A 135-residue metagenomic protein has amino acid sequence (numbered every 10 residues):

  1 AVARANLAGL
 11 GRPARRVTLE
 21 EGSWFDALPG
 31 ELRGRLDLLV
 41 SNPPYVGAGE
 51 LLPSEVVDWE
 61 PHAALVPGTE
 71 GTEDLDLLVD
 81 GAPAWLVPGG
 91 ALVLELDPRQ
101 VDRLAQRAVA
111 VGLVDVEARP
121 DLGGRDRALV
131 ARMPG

Functional and structural regions predicted by a protein language model:
A1-P53: Conserved SAM/SAH cofactor-binding pocket of Class I
A14-R16, D37, H62, G89 (+1 more regions): A generic structural signal for alpha->beta connector loops
D26, Y45, D58, P98-Q100: Short, glycine/acidic-enriched loop or turn micro-motifs at the edges of active sites
P43-D74: Mobile active-site "lid"/loop adjacent to the S-adenosyl-L-methionine
E70-R132: Conserved Class I SAM-dependent methyltransferase catalytic core
